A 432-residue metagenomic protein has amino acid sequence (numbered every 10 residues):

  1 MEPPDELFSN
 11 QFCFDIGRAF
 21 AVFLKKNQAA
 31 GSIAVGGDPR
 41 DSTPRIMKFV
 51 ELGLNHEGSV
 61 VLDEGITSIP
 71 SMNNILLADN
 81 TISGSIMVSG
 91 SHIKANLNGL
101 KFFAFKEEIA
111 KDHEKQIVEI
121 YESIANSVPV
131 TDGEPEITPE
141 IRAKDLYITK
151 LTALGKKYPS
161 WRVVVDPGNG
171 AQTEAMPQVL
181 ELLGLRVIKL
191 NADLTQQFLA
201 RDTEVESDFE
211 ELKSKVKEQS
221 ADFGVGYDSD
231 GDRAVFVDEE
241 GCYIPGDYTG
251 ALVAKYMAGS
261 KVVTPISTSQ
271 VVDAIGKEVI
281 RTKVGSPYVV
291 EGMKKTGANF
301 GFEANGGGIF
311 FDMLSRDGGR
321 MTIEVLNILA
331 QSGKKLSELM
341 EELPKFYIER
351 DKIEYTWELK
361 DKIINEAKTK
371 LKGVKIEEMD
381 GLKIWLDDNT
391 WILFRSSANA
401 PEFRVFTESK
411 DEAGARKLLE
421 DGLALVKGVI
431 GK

Functional and structural regions predicted by a protein language model:
M1-L52, H56-E57, E136-R162: An N-terminal, well-structured beta->alpha segment
V22, S32-L97, Q178-E239: N-terminal small/polar loop signature for handling phosphorylated ligands or for N-terminal nucleophile
A30-D38, L62, R162-V165, K261-I266 (+1 more regions): Short glycine-rich phosphate-binding loop at a beta-alpha junction
N98-Q219: Gly/Ser/Thr-enriched, mixed-charge loops and adjacent short helices that form phosphate/oxyanion-binding elements
F102-F105, V235-E239, I309-D312: Short beta-strand-to-turn element immediately C-terminal to the catalytic PLP-Schiff-base lysine in fold type I
V118-I148, A153, E239-A304, G308-I309: Proline/glycine-rich low-complexity loops and linkers
M257-K432: Phosphate-binding and adjacent anionic-ligand microenvironments
